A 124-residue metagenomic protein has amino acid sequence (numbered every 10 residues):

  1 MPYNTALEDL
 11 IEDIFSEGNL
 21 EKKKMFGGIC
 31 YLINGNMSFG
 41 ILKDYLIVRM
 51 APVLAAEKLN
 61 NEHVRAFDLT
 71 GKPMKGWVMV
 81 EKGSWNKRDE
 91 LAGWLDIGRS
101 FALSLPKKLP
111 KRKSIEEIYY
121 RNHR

Functional and structural regions predicted by a protein language model:
M1-R124: Charge-dense, helix-prone N-terminal extensions
